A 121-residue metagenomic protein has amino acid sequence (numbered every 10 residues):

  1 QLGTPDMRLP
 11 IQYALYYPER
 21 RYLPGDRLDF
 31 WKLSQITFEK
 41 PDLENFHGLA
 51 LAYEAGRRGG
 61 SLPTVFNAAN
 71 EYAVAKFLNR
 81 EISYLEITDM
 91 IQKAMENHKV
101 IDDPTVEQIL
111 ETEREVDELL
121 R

Functional and structural regions predicted by a protein language model:
Q1-R121: Catalytic, metal-anchored helix/loop core of enzyme active sites in primary metabolism
